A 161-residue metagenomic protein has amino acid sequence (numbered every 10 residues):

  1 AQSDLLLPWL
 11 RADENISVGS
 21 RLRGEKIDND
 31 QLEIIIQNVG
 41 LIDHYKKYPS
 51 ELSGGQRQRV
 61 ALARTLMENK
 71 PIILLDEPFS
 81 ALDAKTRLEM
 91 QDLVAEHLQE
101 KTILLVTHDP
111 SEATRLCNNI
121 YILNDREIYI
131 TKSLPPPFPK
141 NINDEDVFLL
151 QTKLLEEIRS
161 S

Functional and structural regions predicted by a protein language model:
K26-H44: Conserved ABC ATPase "signature" region
Y48-L52, Q56: Conserved ABC ATPase signature
L62: Hydrophobic anchor residue at the start of the ABC signature
M67-P71: A short, proline-enriched helix->beta-strand linker immediately N-terminal to the Walker B motif in ABC-type P-loop
R87-Q99: Helical segment within the ABC ATPase nucleotide-binding domain
E100-T107: Conserved H-loop
D125-L155: Conserved beta-strand-loop-alpha-helix hinge in the C-terminal portion of ABC ATPase nucleotide-binding domains
